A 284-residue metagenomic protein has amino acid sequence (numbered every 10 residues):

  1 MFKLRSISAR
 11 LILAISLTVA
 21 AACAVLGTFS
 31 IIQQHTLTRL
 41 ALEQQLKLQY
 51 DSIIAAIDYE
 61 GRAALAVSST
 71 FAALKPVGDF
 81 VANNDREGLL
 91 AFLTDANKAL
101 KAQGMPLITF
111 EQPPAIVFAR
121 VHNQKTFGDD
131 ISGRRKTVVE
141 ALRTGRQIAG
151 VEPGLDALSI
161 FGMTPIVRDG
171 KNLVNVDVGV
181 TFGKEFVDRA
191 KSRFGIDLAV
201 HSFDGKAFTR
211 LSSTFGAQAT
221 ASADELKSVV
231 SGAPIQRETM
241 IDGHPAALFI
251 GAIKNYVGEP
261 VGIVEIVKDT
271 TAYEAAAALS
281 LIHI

Functional and structural regions predicted by a protein language model:
M1-R5: Non-catalytic regulatory/interaction regions at protein termini and inter-domain linkers
I7-L13, T18-E87, D95-P106, P113 (+6 more regions): Juxtamembrane extracytoplasmic/periplasmic/luminal helical "stalk" adjacent to the first N-terminal
Q34, Y256, A272-Y273: Sensory-module boundary signal marking interfaces of small helical input modules and downstream signaling cores
K98-V178, E185, D197, S222-A247: Extracytoplasmic/periplasmic ligand-binding sensor regions of membrane-associated signaling proteins
Q112-F118, D204-F208, G258: Short, glycine-anchored, charge-dense loop/turn motifs used at functional sites
D156, V178-V187, I266-A276: Helix-start (N-cap) segments at beta->loop->alpha junctions that couple sensory/regulatory domains to adjoining helices
V167-K171, K254-E259: Flexible loop/coil segments at beta-strand boundaries within sensory signal-transduction domains
I282-I284: Conserved small/polar residues in nucleotide/adenosyl-binding loops
